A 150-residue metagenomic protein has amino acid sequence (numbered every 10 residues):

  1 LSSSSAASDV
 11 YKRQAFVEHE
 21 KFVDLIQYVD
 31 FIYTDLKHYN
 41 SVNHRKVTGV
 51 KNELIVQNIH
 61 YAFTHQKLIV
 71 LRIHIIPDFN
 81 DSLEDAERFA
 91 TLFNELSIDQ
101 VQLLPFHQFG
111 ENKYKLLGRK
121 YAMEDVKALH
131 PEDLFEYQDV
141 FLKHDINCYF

Functional and structural regions predicted by a protein language model:
L1-Y11: Single conserved hydrophobic/aromatic residue that forms the stacking wall/gate of nucleotide- or nucleobase-binding
S5, N58-A62, Y137-F141: Alpha-helix-loop-beta-strand connector modules within alpha/beta enzyme cores
Y11, I32-T34, I69-L71, Q102-L103: Hydrophobic faces of well-ordered beta-strands that scaffold small-molecule active sites in alpha/beta enzyme cores
A15-F22, I32-V50, I75-N80, Q108-G110: Conserved radical SAM core fold
V23-Y39, F89-Q102: Structural recognition of alpha->loop->beta junctions
N43, N58-F89: Conserved strand-turn element in the central/C-terminal portion of the radical SAM core barrel that lines
P77-F150: Auxiliary Fe-S-binding modules of radical SAM enzymes
